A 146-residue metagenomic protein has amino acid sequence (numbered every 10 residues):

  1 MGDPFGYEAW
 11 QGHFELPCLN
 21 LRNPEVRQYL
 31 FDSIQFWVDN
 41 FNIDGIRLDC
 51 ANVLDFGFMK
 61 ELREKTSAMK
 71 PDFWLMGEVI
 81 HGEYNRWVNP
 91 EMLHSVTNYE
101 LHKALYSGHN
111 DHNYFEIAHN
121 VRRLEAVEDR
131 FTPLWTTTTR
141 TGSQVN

Functional and structural regions predicted by a protein language model:
M1-L21, Q35: Aromatic- and acidic-residue-enriched carbohydrate-binding clefts of CAZyme catalytic domains
G12-R27, D44-V53, H102-D111, R140-N146: The substrate-binding groove and active-site-proximal loops of carbohydrate-active enzymes, especially glycoside
R22, E78, E100, W135-T138: Structured loops at beta-to-helix junctions and adjacent beta-edge loops in soluble globular domains
R22-N40: Short, acidic/polar
S33-Q35, D39, D49-F131: Active-site-proximal helices and loops of the catalytic beta/alpha 8
F41-N42, L134: Short loop/turn motifs at secondary-structure junctions
R122-N146: Active-site-proximal substrate-binding groove within the catalytic cores of carbohydrate-active enzymes
